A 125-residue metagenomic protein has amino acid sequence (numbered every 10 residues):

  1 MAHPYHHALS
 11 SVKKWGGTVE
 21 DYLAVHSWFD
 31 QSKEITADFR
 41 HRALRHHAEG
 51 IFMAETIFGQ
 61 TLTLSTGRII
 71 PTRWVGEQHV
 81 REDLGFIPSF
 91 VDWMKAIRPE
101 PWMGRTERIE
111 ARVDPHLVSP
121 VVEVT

Functional and structural regions predicted by a protein language model:
M1-T125: N-terminal membrane-targeting hydrophobic helices
